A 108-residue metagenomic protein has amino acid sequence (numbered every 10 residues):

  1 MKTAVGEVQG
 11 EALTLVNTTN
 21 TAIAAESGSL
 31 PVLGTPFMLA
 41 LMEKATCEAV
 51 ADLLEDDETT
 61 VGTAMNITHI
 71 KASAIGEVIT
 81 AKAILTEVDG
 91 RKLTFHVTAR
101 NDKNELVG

Functional and structural regions predicted by a protein language model:
M1-T35: Catalytic strand-loop segment that frames the active site of acyl-thioester-processing enzymes
V8-G10, V61-M65, E77-A81, R91-L93 (+1 more regions): A generic structural signal for short beta-strands and their flanking turns/coil linkers
L13-L15, N66-T68, K82-I84, T98: Residue-level recognition of well-ordered beta-strand positions that form the cores of beta-sheet-rich folds across
N17, A22-A25, L53, M65 (+1 more regions): Short, functionally important structural connectors and interaction interfaces within domains
L33, M38, I75-G76: Short, glycine/small-residue-enriched coil/turn segments at secondary-structure junctions
C47-T80: Hydrophobic beta-strand-centered segment that forms part of the acyl-chain substrate-binding groove
A74-I75, I84-G108: HotDog/MaoC-like acyl-thioester-processing domains
